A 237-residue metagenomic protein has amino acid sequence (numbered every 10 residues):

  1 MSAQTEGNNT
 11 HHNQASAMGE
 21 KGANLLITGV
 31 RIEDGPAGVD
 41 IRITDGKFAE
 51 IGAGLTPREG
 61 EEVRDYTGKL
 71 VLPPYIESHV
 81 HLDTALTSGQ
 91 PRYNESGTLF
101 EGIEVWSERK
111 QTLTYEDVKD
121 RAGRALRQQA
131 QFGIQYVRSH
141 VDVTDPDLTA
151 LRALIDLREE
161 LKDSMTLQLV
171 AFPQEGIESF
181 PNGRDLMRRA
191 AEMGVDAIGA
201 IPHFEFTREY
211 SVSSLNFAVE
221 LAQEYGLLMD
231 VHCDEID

Functional and structural regions predicted by a protein language model:
S2-L72: Histidine-rich, glycine-flanked metal-binding segment
V30, G46, G68, H79 (+3 more regions): Divalent metal-coordination and catalytic microenvironments
E62, P74-I76, M229-V231: Residue-level marker for buried hydrophobic side chains located in beta-strands that build the well-ordered beta-sheet
K69-P91, E235-I236: Di-metal (Zn2+ and/or Mg2+/Mn2+) metal-binding site signature of metallo-dependent hydrolases with the MBL/beta-CASP
L86-V118, G194-A197, A218-L221: Active-site gating loops and adjacent loop-to-helix segments of metal-dependent hydrolytic enzymes
E101-Q111, R121-T149, L154, K162-E175 (+2 more regions): Divalent metal-dependent hydrolysis catalytic cores, especially in the metallo-beta-lactamase
D117-L126, S179-R189: Short, acidic/polar
T149-L161, F180-D237: Histidine/acidic residue-rich metal-binding segments in metalloenzymes
